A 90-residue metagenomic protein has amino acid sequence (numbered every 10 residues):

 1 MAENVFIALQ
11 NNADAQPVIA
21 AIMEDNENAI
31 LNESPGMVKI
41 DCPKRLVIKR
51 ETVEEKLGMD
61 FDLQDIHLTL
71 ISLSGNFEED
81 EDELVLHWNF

Functional and structural regions predicted by a protein language model:
I7-D14: Short, surface-exposed ligand-recognition loops at beta-strand->loop->(often short) alpha-helix junctions that present
P17-G36: An N-terminal amphipathic alpha-helical segment
S34-M37, D41-F90: Helix-rich interaction surfaces within compact, conserved domain-sized segments that mediate assembly or partner
